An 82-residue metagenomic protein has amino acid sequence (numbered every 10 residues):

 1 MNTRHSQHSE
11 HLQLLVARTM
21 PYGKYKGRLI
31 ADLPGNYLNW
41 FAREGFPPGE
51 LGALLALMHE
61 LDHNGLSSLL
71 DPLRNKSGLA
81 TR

Functional and structural regions predicted by a protein language model:
M1-R82: DEDD superfamily 3′-5′ metal-dependent exonuclease/proofreading module
